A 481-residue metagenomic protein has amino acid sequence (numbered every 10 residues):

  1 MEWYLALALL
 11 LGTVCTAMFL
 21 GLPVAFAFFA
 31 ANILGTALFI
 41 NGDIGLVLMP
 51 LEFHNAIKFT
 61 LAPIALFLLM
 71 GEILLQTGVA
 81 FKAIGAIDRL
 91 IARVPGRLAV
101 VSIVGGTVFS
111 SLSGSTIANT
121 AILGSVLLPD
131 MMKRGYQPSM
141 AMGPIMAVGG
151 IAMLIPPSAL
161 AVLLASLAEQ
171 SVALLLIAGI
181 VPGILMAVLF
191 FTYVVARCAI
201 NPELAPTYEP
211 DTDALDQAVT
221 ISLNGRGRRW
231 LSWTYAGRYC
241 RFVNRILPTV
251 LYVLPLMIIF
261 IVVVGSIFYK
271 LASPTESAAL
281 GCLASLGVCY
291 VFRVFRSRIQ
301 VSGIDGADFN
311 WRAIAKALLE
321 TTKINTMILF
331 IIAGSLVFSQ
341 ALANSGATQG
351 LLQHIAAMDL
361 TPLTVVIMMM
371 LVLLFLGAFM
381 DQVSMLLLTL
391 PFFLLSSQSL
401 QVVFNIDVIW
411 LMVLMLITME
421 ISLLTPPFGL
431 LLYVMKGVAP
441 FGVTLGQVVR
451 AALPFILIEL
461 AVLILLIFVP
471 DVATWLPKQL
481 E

Functional and structural regions predicted by a protein language model:
M1-E481: Alpha-helical transmembrane segments of multi-pass membrane transport proteins
